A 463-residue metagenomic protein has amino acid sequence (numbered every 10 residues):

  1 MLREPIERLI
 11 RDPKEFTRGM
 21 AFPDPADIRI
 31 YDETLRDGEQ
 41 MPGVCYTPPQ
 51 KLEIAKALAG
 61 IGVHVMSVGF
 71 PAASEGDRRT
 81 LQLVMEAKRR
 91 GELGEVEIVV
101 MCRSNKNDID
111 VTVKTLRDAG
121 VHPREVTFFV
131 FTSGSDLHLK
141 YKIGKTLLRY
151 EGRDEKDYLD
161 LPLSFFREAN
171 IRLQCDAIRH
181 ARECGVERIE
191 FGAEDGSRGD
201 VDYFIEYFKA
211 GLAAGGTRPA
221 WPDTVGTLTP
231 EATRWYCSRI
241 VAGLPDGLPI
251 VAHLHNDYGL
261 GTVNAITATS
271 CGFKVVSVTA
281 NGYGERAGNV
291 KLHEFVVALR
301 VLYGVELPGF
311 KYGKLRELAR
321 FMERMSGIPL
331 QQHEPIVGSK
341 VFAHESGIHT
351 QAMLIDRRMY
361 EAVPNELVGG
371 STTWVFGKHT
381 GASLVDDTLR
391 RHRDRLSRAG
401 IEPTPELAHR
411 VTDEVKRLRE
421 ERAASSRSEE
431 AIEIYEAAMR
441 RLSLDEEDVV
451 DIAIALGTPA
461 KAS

Functional and structural regions predicted by a protein language model:
L2-T34, I54, V305-S463: A mid-to-C-terminal "edge-of-domain" accessory segment
E4, F22-I30, D37-H64, L81-L93 (+2 more regions): Alpha/beta enzyme core
L35-D37, F273, T279-G282, K378-S383: Conserved phosphate/anionic-ligand binding catalytic regions in large, soluble enzymes, centered on
V44, F70-S74, C102, E194-S197 (+9 more regions): Hydrophobic alpha-helical scaffolding
Y46-P49, E53, E75-R79, N107 (+13 more regions): Conserved active-site and cofactor/substrate-binding residues in soluble primary-metabolism enzymes
A59-H64, E86-R89, R117, V121 (+10 more regions): Generic secondary-structure signature for well-ordered alpha-helical cores
V63-P71, E95-V99, V275: Divalent metal-dependent hydrolysis catalytic cores, especially in the metallo-beta-lactamase
V225-A362: Catalytic alpha/beta core domains of metabolic enzymes, predominantly
